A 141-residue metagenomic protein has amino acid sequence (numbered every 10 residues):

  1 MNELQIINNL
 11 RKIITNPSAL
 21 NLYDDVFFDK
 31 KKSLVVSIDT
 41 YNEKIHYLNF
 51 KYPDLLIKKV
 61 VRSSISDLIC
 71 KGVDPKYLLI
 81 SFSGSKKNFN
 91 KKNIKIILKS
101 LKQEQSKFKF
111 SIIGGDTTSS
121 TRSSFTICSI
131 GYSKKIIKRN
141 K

Functional and structural regions predicted by a protein language model:
M1-I69, F110, K134: N-terminal glycine-rich phosphate/pyrophosphate-binding loops that anchor nucleotide-derived ligands and cofactors
Y41, D74-K141: Glycine-rich anion-binding loops of enzyme active sites
